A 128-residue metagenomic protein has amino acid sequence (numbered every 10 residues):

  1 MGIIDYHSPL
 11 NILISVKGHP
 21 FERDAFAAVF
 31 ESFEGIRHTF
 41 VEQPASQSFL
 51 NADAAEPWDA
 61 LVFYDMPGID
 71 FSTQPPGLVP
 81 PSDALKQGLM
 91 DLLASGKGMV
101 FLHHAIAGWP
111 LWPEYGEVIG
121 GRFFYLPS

Functional and structural regions predicted by a protein language model:
M1-I4, S8-L10, L102-S128: An acidic, glycine-rich "communication" segment
G2-A60: Aromatic-Pro/Gly-enriched surface loop or interdomain linker that acts as a lid/target-recognition segment
V16, A94-G96, V118: Short glycine/serine/threonine-biased micro-segments
A27-F30, P75-V79, E114-E117: Short, glycine/charged-enriched secondary-structure capping and boundary segments
I36-R37, G96, R122: Secondary-structure boundary/capping positions in well-ordered alpha/beta enzyme cores
F40-P44, M66-D70, G121, P127-S128: Short, surface-exposed, polar/charged, turn-prone segments marking secondary-structure boundaries
A55-W109: Short alpha-beta junction capping motif
